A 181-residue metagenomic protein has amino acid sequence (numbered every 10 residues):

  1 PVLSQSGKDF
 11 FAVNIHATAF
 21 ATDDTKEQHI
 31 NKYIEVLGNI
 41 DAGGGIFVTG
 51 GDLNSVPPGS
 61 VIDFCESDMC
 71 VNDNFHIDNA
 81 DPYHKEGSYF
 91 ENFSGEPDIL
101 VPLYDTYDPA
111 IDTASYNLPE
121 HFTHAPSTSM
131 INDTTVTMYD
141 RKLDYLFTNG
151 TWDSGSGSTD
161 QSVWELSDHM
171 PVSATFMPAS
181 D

Functional and structural regions predicted by a protein language model:
P1-D181: Active-site regions of metal-assisted phosphoester/phosphodiester hydrolases, unifying DNase/endonuclease modules
